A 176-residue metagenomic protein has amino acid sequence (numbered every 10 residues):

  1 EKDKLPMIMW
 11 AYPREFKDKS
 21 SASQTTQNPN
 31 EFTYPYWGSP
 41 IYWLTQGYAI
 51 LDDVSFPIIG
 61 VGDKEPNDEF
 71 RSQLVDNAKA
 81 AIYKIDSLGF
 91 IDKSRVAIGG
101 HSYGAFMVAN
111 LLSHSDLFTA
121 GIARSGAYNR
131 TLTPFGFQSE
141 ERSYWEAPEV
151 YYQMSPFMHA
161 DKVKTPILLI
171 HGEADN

Functional and structural regions predicted by a protein language model:
E1-K4: N-terminal cap/lid segment of alpha/beta-hydrolase-fold proteins
W10-N176: Active-site-proximal cap/loop segments of hydrolase catalytic domains
